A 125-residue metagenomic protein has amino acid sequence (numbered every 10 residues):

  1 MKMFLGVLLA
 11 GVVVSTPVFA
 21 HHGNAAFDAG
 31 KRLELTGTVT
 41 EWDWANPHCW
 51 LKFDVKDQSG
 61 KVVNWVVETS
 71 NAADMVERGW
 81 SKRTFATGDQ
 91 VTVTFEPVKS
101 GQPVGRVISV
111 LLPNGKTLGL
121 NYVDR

Functional and structural regions predicted by a protein language model:
V7-L8, V18: Cleavable N-terminal signal peptides
F19-L33: Short boundary/loop segments of OB/S1/cold-shock single-stranded nucleic-acid-binding domains
K31-P47: Structural detector for short beta-strands of small beta-barrel domains
A45-V55: Short aromatic-glycine-enriched beta-strand elements
T69-E77: Short, structured beta-strand/loop micro-motifs enriched in basic residues and often containing a Trp
E77-T92: Short nucleic-acid-contacting surface segments enriched for D/E, G, S/T with interspersed K/R
V98-N121: OB-fold/S1-family single-stranded nucleic acid-binding modules
